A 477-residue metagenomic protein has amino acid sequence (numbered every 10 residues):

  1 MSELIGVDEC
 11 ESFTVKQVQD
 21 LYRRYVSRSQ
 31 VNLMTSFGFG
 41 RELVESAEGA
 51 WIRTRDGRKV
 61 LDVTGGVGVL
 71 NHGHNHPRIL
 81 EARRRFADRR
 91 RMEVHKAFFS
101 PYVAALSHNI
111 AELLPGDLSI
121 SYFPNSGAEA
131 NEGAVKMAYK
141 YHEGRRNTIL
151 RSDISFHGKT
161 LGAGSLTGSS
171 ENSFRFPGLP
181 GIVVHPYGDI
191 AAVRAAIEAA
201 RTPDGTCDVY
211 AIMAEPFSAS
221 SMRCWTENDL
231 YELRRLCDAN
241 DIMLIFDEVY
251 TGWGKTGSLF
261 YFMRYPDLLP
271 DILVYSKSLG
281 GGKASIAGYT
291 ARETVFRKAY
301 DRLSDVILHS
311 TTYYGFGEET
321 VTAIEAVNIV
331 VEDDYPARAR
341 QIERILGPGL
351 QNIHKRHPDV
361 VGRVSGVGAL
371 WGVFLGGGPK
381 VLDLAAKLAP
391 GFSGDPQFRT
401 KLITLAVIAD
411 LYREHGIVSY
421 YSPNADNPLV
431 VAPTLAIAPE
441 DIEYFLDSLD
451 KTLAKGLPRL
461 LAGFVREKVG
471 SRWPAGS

Functional and structural regions predicted by a protein language model:
M1-S477: Conserved N-terminal phosphate-binding loop of PLP-dependent enzymes in the Aspartate aminotransferase
